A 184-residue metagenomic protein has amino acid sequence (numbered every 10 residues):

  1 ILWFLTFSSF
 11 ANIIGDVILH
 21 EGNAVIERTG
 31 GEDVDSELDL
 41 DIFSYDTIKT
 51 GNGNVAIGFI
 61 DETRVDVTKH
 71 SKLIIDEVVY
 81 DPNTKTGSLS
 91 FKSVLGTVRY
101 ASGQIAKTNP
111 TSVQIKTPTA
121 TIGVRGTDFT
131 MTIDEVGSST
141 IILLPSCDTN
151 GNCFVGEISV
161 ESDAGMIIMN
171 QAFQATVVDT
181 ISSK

Functional and structural regions predicted by a protein language model:
I1-W3: Sec-dependent signal peptide recognition, specifically the positively charged N-region followed immediately by
T6-S8: N-terminal signal peptide c-region/cleavage motif recognized by signal peptidases
A11-N52, A56-M166, Q171-A175: Flexible, surface-exposed loop/linker segments and immediately adjacent secondary-structure boundaries
T130, S183-K184: Outer membrane pore-forming secretion/assembly proteins and partners of Gram-negative envelopes
